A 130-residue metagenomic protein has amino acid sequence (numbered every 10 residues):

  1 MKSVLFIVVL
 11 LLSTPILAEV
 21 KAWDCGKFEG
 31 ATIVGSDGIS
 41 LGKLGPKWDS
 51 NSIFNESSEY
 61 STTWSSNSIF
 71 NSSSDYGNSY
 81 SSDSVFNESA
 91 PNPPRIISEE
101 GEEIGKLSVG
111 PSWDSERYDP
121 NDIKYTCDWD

Functional and structural regions predicted by a protein language model:
M1-L5: Positively charged n-region of N-terminal signal peptides that target proteins for export
F6-L10: Hydrophobic alpha-helical targeting segments used for export or membrane insertion
S13-P15: N-terminal signal peptide c-region/cleavage motif recognized by signal peptidases
E19-D130: Repetitive, compositionally biased segments used for assembly/scaffolding
